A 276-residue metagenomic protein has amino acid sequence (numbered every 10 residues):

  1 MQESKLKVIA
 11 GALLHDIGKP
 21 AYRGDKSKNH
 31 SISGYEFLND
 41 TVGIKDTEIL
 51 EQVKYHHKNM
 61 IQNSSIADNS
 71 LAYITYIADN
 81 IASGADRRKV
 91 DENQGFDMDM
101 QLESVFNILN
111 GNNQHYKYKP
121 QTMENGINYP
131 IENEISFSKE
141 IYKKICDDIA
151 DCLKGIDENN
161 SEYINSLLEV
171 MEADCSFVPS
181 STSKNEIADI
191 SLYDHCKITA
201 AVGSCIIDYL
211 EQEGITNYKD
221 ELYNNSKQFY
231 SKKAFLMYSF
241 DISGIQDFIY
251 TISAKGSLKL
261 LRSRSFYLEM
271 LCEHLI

Functional and structural regions predicted by a protein language model:
M1-P130, V178-T182, Y230, Y250-A254: Divalent metal-dependent catalytic cores for phosphoryl transfer on phosphate-bearing substrates
A12-H15, D79, T199, D241 (+1 more regions): Conserved structural-core and active-site-/substrate-pathway-adjacent residues in large, well-folded domains of enzymes
S27-Y35, C196, S265-E269: Amphipathic alpha-helical segments in well-structured domains
T122-A188: Extended, charge-enriched "interface" segments that sit outside catalytic cores
D194-E213: Extended, Lys/Arg-enriched charged tracts that mediate electrostatic binding to polyanionic substrates
K232-F235: A short, charged/proline- and glycine-enriched loop that marks the coil->beta-strand transition at the N-terminal
M237-D247: Catalytic-site or vestigial catalytic-site microsegments of nucleotide-handling domains
K255-I276: Surface-exposed, low-hydrophobicity interaction/linker segments
